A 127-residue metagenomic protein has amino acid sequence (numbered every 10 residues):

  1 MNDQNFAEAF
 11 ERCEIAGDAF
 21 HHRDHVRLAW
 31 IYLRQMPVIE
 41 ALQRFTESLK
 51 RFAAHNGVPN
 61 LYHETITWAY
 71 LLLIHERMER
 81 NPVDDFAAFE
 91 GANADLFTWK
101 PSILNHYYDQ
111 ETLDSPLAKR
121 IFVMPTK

Functional and structural regions predicted by a protein language model:
M1-I15: Intrinsically disordered, low-complexity serine/threonine- and proline-rich regulatory segments
D3-Q4, A19, Q110, S115: Short linear motifs in intrinsically disordered/low-complexity regions
F6, F10, F20, F45 (+4 more regions): Phenylalanine-focused residue identity feature
C13-V83: Conserved, aromatic- and glycine-enriched, well-ordered alpha/beta core segments that occur as contiguous structural
H63-K127: A charged, amphipathic interaction segment
